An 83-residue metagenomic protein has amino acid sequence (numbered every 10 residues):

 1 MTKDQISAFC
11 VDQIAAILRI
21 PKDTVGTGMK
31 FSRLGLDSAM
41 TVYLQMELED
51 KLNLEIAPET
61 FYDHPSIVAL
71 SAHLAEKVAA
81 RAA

Functional and structural regions predicted by a protein language model:
M1-D23, A72-A83: Thiotemplate assembly-line natural product biosynthesis machinery
Q5, M29, G35, P65-S66: Solvent-exposed, flexible loop/coil residues
D12, G28, M46: Short glycine-/small-residue-rich flexible loop motifs, especially phosphate/cofactor-binding loops
A15-L34, K51-T60: Phosphopantetheine carrier-protein modules
V25, L34-Y43, K51, H73-V78: Generic alpha-helical hydrophobic packing signal
A39-P65, R81-A82: Phosphopantetheinylated carrier protein domains
